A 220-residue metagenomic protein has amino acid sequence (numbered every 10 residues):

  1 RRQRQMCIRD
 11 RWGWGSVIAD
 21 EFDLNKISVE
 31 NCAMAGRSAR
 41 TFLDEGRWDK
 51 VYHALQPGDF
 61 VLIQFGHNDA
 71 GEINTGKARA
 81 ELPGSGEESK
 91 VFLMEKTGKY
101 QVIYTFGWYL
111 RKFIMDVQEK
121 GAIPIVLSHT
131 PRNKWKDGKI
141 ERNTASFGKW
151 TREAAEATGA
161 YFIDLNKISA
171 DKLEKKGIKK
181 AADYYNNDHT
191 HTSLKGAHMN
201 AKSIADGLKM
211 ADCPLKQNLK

Functional and structural regions predicted by a protein language model:
R1-I8: Short, small-residue-biased leader/transition segments that mark boundaries at the very start of proteins
R4, I27, A160: Short, conserved active-site loop motifs that form the nucleotide-linked donor/cofactor pocket
R9, F42-L43, D137-R142: Short, solvent-exposed loop/turn segments at secondary-structure boundaries
R9-L24: Short catalytic helix/loop segments, enriched in acidic residues and glycine and frequently bearing histidine
S16, D20, D49, R152: Active-site phosphate/pyrophosphate- and oxyanion-stabilizing loops and adjacent acidic/basic residues in soluble
N25-S38: A short beta-strand-loop structural module common to alpha/beta enzyme folds
S38-K50: N-terminal post-signal-peptidase region of extra-cytosolic proteins
K50-T192, H198, K202-K220: Alpha-helical cap/lid subdomain in secreted, periplasmic, or secretory-pathway luminal O-acyl-processing enzymes
